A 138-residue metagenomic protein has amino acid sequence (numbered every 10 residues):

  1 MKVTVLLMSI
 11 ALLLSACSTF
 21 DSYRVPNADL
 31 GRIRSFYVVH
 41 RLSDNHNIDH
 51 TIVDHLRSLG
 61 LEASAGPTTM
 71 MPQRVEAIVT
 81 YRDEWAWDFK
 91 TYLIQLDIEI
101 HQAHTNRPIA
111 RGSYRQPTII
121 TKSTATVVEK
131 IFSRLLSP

Functional and structural regions predicted by a protein language model:
K2-M8: Sec-dependent signal peptide recognition, specifically the positively charged N-region followed immediately by
A11-I33: Bacterial Sec signal peptide processing site at the extreme N-terminus
C17-T19, N47, L59-S64: Short acidic/polar alpha-helix capping motifs at helix-coil junctions
P26-N47: Post-signal peptide N-terminal segment of mature Sec-exported envelope proteins
D54-K122, T126-R134: Surface-exposed short loop/turn segments
S137-P138: Short, solvent-exposed mixed-charge patches
